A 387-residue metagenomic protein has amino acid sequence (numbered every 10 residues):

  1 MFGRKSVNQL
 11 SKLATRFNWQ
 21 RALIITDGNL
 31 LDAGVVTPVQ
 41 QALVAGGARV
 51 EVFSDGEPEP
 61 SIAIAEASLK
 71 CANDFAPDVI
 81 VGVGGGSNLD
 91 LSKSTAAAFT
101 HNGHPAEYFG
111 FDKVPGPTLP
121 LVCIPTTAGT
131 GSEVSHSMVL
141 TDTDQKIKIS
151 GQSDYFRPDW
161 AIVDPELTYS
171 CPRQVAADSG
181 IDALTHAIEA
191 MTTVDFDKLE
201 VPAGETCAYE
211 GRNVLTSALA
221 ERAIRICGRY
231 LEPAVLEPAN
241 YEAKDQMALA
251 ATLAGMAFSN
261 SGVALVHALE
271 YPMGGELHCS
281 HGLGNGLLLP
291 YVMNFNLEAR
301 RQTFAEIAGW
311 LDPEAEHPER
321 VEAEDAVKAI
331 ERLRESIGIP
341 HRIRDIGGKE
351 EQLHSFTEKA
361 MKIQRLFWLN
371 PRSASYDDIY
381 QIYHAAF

Functional and structural regions predicted by a protein language model:
M1-F53: An N-terminal, well-structured beta->alpha segment
L23-I24, V79-V81, V122: Conserved beta-strand elements of the Class I
L31-G103, K113, E232-K244: N-terminal small/polar loop signature for handling phosphorylated ligands or for N-terminal nucleophile
T100-A208, A305-E306, W310: A glycine/threonine-rich phosphate-anchoring loop and its flanking beta-alpha core in nucleotide/phosphate-binding
L184-I188, M247-G255, L269, L289 (+4 more regions): Short alpha-helical scaffolding segments that buttress acidic/His motifs in well-ordered protein cores
F196-A329: Active-site segments that bind and position negatively charged phosphate/pyrophosphate groups
F304, L311-F387: C-terminal charged capping/lid subdomain of soluble metabolic enzymes
